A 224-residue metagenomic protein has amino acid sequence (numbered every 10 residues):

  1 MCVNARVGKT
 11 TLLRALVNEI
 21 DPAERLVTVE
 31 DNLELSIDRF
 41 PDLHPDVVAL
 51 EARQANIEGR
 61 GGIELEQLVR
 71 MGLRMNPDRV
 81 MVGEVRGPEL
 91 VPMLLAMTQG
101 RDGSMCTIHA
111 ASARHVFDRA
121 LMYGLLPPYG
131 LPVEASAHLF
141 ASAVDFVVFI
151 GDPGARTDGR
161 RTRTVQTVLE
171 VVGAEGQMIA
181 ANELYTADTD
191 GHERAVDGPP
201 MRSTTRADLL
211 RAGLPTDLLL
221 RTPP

Functional and structural regions predicted by a protein language model:
M1: Hydrophobic anchor at the beta1->P-loop junction of P-loop NTPases
N4-R6: The conserved Walker
K9: Conserved lysine of the Walker
L12-L13, V17: Post-Walker A alpha-helix
N18-V69, V116-A120: P-loop NTPase switch/communication element
E30, G72-F146, R156-E170: Conserved P-loop NTPase nucleotide-binding/switch module
D158-P224: NTP-binding/hydrolysis catalytic cores, primarily Walker-type P-loop NTPases
